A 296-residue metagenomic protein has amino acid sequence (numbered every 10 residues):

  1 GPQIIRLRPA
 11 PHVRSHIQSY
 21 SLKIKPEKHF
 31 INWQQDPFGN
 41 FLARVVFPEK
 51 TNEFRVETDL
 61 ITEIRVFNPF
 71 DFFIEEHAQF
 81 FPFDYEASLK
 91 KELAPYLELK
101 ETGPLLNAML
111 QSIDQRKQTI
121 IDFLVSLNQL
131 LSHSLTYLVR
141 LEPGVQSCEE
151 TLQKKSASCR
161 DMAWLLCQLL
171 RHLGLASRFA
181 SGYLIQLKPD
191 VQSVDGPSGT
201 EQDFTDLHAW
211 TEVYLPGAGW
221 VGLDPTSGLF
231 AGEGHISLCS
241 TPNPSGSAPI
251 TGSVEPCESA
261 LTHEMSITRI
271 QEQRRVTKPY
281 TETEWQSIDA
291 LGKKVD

Functional and structural regions predicted by a protein language model:
G1-A157, H172-D296: Mixed-charge, low-complexity segments
D161-L169: Short amphipathic alpha-helical face segments that pack within enzyme cores and frequently flank/anchor catalytic
